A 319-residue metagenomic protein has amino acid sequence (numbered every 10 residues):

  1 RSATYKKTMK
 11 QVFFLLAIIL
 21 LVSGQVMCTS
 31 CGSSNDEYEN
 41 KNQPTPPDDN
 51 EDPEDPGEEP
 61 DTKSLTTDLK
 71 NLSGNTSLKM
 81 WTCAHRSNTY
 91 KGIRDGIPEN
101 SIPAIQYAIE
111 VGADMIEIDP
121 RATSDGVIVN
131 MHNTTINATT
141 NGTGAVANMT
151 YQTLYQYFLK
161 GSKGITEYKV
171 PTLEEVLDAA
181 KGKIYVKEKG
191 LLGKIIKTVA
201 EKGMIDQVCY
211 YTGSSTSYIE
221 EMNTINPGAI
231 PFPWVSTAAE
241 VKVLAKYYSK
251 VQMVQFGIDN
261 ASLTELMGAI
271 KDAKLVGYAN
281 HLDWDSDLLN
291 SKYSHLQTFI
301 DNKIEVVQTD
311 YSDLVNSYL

Functional and structural regions predicted by a protein language model:
T4, Q25, N35-D36: Serine/proline-rich low-complexity intrinsically disordered segments, especially terminal tails, linkers
Y5-L16: Bacterial N-terminal signal peptides that target proteins for export
L16-Q25: Bacterial N-terminal signal peptides
V26-S30: C-terminal motif of bacterial Sec signal peptides marking the signal peptidase cleavage site
C31-L319: Phosphate-group recognition and catalysis centered on beta-loop-alpha active-site segments
